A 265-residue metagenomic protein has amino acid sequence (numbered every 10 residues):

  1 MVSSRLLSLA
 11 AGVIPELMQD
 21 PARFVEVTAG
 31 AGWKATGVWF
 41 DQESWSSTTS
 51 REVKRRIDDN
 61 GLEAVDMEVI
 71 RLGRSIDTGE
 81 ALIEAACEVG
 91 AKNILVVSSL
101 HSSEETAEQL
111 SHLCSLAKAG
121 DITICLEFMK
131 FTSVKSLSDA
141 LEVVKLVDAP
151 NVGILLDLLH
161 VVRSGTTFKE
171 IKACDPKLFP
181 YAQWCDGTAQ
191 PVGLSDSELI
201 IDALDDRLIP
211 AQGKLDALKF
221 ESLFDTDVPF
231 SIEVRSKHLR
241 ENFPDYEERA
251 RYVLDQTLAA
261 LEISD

Functional and structural regions predicted by a protein language model:
V2-V13, M18-G32, D58, E80 (+4 more regions): Histidine-acidic metal/acid-base catalytic patches
V13-P15, F40-S44, I70-G73, S99-S102 (+4 more regions): Active-site-proximal loop/turn and secondary-structure-junction residues that shape catalytic pockets, frequently
L17, S46, S75, T106 (+1 more regions): Charged, low-complexity surface patches
D20, E26, D59-E63, V69-I154 (+1 more regions): Active-site acidic/histidine proton-transfer and metal-coordination neighborhood in alpha/beta enzyme cores
G30-F40, L62: Short, conserved active-site loops that position catalytic residues or coordinate cofactors/metal ions across diverse
G37, D66, L95, C125 (+2 more regions): Conserved beta-strand positions in the central sheet of alpha/beta enzyme cores
G37-D58: Glycine-rich, proline-tolerant flexible connector loops at the mouths of alpha/beta enzymes
